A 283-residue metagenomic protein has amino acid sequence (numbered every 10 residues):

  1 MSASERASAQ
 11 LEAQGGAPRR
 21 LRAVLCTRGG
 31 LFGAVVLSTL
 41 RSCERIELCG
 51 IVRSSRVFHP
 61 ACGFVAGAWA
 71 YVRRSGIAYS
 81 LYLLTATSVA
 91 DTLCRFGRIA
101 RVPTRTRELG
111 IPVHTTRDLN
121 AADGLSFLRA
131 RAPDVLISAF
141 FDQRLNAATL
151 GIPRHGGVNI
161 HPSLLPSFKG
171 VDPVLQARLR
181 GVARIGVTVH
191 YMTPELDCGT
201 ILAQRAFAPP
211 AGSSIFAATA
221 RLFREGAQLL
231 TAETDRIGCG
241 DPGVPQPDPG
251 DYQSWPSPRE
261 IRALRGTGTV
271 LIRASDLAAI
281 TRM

Functional and structural regions predicted by a protein language model:
S2-M283: One-carbon transfer enzymes
